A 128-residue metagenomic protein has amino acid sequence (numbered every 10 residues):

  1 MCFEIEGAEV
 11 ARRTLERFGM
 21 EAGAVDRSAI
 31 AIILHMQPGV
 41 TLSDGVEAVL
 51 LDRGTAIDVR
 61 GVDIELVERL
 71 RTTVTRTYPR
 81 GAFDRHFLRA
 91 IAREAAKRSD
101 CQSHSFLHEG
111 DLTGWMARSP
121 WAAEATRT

Functional and structural regions predicted by a protein language model:
M1-F3, H35-M36: Histidine-centered active-site/metal-ligand motif
C2-F18: An active-site-proximal "capping" alpha-helix that borders the catalytic cofactor pocket
I5, E9, R27-I30, D52: A broad detector of short, well-ordered amphipathic alpha-helices that serve as recognition/interaction surfaces
G19-A31: Acidic/histidine metal-binding catalytic segments
M20, Q37-T128: Divalent metal-dependent phosphate-bond-processing catalytic cores, especially two-metal-ion Mg2+/Mn2+ enzymes that act
